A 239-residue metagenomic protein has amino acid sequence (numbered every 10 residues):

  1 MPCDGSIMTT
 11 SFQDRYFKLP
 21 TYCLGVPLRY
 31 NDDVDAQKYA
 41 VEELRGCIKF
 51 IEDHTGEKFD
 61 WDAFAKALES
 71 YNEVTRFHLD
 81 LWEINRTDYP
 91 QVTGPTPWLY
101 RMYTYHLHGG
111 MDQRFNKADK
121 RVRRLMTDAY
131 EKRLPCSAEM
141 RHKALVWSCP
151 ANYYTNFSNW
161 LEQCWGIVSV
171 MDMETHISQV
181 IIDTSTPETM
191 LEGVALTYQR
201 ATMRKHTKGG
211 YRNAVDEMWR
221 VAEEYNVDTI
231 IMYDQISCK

Functional and structural regions predicted by a protein language model:
M1-F59, H176, V180-K239: Trp/Phe/Arg-rich N-terminal binding region typifying the photolyase-homology
R45, K49-D183, T207, Y211: A charged, amphipathic alpha-helical module
